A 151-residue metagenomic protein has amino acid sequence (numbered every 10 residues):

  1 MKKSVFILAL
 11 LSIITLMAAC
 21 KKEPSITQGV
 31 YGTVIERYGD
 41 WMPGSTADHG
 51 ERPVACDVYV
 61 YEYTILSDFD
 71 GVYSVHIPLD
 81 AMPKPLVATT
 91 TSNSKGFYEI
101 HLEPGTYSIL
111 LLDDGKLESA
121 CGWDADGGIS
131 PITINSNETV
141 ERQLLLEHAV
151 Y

Functional and structural regions predicted by a protein language model:
V5-I14: Sec-dependent N-terminal signal peptides
L16-A19: C-terminal motif of bacterial Sec signal peptides marking the signal peptidase cleavage site
K21-E23: Bacterial signal peptide processing site
Q28-E36: A short, amphipathic beta-strand motif
Y38-L79: Short, ordered, surface-exposed loop/turn motifs in non-cytosolic proteins
S94-H101: Short, surface-exposed beta-strand/beta-hairpin micro-motifs centered on an aromatic residue
E103-T106: A glycine-anchored, Pro-Gly-centered beta-turn/N-cap motif
D114-H148: Structured interaction patches on ligand/partner-binding surfaces of diverse proteins
